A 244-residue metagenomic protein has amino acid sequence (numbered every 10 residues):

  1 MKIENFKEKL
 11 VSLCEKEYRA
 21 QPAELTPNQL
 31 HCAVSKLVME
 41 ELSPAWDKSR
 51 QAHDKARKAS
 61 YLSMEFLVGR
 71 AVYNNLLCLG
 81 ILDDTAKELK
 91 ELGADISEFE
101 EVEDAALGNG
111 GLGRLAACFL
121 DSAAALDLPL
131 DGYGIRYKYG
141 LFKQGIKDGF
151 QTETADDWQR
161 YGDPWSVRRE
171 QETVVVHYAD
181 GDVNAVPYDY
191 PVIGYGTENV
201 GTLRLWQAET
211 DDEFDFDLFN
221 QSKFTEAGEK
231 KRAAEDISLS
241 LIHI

Functional and structural regions predicted by a protein language model:
M1-D54, K58-L76: Extended, charge-enriched "interface" segments that sit outside catalytic cores
A33-L37, L126, K138-L203: Extended, Lys/Arg-enriched charged tracts that mediate electrostatic binding to polyanionic substrates
S63-E65, G132-R136, Q207: Glycine-rich, histidine-containing beta strand-loop boundary motifs that form or position
G69-V72, D131-Y133, L141-F142, Y195 (+1 more regions): Short helix/loop capping segments that flank catalytic or ligand/cofactor-binding pockets
T85-E100, D215, E226-S240: Active-site-adjacent bridging/hinge elements
E101-G140: TRNA-binding/sensing appendages of the translation machinery
E198-A233: Carboxylate/His-rich catalytic cores and anion/metal-binding grooves
I242-I244: Conserved small/polar residues in nucleotide/adenosyl-binding loops
